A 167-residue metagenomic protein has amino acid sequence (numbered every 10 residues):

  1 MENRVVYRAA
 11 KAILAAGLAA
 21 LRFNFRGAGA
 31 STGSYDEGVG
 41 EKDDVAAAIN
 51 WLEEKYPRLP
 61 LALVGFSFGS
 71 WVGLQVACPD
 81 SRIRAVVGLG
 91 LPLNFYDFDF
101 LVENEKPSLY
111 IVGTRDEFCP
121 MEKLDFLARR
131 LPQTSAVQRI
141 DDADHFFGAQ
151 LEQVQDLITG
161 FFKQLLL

Functional and structural regions predicted by a protein language model:
M1-N24: Short, surface-exposed "cap/lid" segments of acyl-processing enzymes
V5, Y35-Y56: Alpha/beta-hydrolase active-site loop
G33, A143-Q155: Catalytic histidine-centered segment of alpha/beta-hydrolase-like enzymes
G65-G73: Gly/Ala-rich beta-loop-alpha elbow adjacent to hydrolase catalytic centers
N104-E105, Y110-V112, D116: Short beta-strand/loop motif that positions the catalytic acidic residue of the alpha/beta-hydrolase fold
T114-C119, H145-F146: Acidic catalytic loop of the alpha/beta-hydrolase fold
R130-F146: Catalytic histidine neighborhood in serine/cysteine hydrolases with alpha/beta-hydrolase-type architecture
